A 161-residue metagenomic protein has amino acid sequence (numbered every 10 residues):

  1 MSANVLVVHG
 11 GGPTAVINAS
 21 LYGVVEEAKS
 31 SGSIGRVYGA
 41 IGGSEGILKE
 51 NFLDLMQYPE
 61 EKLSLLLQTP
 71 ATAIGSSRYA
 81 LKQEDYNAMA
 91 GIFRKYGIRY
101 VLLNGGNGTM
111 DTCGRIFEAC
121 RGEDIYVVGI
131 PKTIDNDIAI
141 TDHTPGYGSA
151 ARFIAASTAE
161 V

Functional and structural regions predicted by a protein language model:
M1-N51: N-terminal phosphate-binding or glycine-rich loops at protein starts, especially the Walker A/P-loop of NTPases
N4-T14, T72-S76, R99-N104: Short glycine-rich or small-residue beta-strand-to-loop segments that form or flank ligand, phosphate, metal/Fe-S
L6, V25, A90, G114-F117 (+1 more regions): Short, well-ordered alpha-helical packing segments
I17-N18, K49, T112-G114, A139: Short glycine-/acidic-enriched loop or helix-start segments at secondary-structure transitions that form or flank
S20-V24, G108-I125: Short Gly/Thr/Asp-enriched flexible loops that form oxyanion-binding sites at enzyme active sites
V24-I34, A40-G43, T69, S77-A80 (+7 more regions): Change "in soluble alpha/beta enzymes" to "in soluble alpha/beta proteins
I41, N104-G106: Glycine-rich, histidine-containing beta strand-loop boundary motifs that form or position
I47-R99, G108-M110, I130, I134 (+1 more regions): Glycine-rich oxoanion-binding loops at beta->alpha junctions
